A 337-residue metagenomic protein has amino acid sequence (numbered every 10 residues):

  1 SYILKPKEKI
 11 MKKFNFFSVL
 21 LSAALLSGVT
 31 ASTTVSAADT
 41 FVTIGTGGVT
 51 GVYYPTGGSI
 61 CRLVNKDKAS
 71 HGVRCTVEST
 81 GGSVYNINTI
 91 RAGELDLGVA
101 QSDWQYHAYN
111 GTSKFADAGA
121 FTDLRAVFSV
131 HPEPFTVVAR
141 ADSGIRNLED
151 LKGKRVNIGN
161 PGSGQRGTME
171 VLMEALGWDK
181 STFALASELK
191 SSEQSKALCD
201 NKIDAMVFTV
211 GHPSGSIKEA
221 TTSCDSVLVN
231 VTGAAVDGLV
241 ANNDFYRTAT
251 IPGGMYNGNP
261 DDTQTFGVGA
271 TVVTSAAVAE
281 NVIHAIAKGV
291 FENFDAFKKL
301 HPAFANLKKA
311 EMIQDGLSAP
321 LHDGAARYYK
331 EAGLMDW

Functional and structural regions predicted by a protein language model:
S1-I10: Short, Lys/Arg-enriched N-terminal segments with co-localized hydrophobic residues within the first ~10-30 amino acids
I10-L21: Bacterial N-terminal signal peptides that target proteins for export
L25-V35: C-terminal segment of classical bacterial N-terminal signal peptides
A38-H107: N-terminal (or domain-start) structured segment
F41-D67, S129, E133-D200, D315 (+1 more regions): Bilobed "Venus flytrap"/periplasmic-binding protein-like clamshell domains and structurally analogous long
L95-H131, G211-G215: Acidic, polar ligand-binding/catalytic clefts
S102-W104, S113-K114, S143, K180-V278: Pocket-lining segment of extracytoplasmic ligand-binding domains
E193, D200-N201, V210-L228, G238-A241 (+2 more regions): An extracytoplasmic/periplasmic, membrane-proximal ligand-sensing/linker region
